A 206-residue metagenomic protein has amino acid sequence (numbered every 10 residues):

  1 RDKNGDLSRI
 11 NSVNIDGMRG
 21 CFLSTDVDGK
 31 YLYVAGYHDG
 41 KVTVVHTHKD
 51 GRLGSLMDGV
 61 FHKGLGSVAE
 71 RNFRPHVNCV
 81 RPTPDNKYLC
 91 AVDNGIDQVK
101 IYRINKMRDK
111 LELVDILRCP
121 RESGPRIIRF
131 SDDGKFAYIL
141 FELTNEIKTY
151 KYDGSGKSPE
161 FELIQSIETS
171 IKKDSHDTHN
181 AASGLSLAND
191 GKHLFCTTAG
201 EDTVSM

Functional and structural regions predicted by a protein language model:
R1-G5, V44-G54, Y102-K110, Y150-F161 (+1 more regions): Short loop/turn segments immediately following beta-strands, especially the blade-tip and inter-blade linker loops
D6-C79: Asp-box/WD-like beta-propeller blade repeats and closely related beta-sheet repeat scaffolds
D6-S12, L53-L56, H62-G66, M107-P120 (+1 more regions): Blade-edge beta-strand/turn elements of extracellular beta-propeller and related beta-sheet repeat scaffolds
D16-V27, K63-D85, C119-F136, T169-G191: Beta-rich, blade/repeat-based domains predominating in secreted/periplasmic proteins but also intracellular
Y37, T47, N94-G95, I104 (+3 more regions): Short loop/turn segments immediately following the C-termini of beta-strands
G40-T43, D97-V99, N145-I147, D202-V204: Structural signal for beta-propeller blades
V114-K173: Acidic, glycine-rich loop-and-beta core segments that form the ion-binding/anion-interacting portion of active sites
